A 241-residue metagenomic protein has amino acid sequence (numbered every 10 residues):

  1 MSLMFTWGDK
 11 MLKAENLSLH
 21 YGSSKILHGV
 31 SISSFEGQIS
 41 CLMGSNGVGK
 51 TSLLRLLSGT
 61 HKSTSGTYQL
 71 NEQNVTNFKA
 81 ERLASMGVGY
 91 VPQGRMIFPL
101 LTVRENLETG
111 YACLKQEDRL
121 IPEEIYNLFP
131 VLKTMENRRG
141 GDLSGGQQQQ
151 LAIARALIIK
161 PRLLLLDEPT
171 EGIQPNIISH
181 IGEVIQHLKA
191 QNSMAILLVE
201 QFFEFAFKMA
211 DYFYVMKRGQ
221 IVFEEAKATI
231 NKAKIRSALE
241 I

Functional and structural regions predicted by a protein language model:
L12-A14, L27: Conserved structural motif at the start of ABC-family nucleotide-binding domains
M43-S45: The feature captures the beta-strand-to-loop junction immediately N-terminal to the Walker
S58: Helix-to-loop junction immediately C-terminal to a conserved catalytic motif
K62, N74-G94, P122, T134-N137 (+1 more regions): ABC ATPase NBD coupling module
G66-N74, M86, D118-I121, N127 (+1 more regions): Conserved ABC transporter NBD signature motif
R139-L143: Conserved ABC ATPase signature
A156-L157: ABC ATPase C-loop
K160: Conserved catalytic motifs of ABC-family nucleotide-binding domains
